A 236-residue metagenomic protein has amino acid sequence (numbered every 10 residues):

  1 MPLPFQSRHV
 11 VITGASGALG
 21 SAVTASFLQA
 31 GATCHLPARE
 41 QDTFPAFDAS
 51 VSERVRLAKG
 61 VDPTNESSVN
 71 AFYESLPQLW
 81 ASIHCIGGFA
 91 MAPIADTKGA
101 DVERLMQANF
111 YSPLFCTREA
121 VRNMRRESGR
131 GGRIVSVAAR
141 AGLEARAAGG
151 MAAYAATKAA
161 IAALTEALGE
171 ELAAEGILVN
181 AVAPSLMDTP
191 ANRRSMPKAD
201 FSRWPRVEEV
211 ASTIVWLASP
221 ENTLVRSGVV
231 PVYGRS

Functional and structural regions predicted by a protein language model:
R8, Q78-L79, M124-A139, A174-I177 (+1 more regions): Active-site loop of short-chain dehydrogenase/reductase
S16-G17: Conserved glycine-rich cofactor-binding loop
C85-M91: Conserved NAD(P)H cofactor-binding loop of Rossmann-fold oxidoreductase domains
P93-I94, D101-M106: Substrate-binding pocket helix/loop in short-chain dehydrogenase/reductase
T117-R118, E166: A short, exposed helix-loop element centered on a Lys and neighboring polar residues
R130-A160, T165-A174: Catalytic loop of short-chain dehydrogenase/reductase
A174, A181, T189, K198-S236: C-terminal helical subdomain
